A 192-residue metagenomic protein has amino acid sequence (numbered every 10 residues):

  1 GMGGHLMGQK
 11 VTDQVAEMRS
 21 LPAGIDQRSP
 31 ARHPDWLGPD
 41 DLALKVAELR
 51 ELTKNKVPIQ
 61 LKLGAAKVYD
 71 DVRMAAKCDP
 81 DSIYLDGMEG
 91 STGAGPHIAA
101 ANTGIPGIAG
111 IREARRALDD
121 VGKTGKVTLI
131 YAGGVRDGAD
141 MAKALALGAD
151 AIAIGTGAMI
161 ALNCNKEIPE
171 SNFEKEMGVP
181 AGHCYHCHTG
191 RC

Functional and structural regions predicted by a protein language model:
G1-G24: Flexible glycine-/small-residue-enriched beta->alpha junction loops that bind anionic phosphate/pyrophosphate groups
G24-R32: Short glycine/proline- and acidic residue-enriched helix-loop micro-motifs that form flexible lids or anion-recognition
H33-C192: Glycine-rich phosphate/ribose-binding loops and adjacent secondary-structure elements that form binding surfaces
